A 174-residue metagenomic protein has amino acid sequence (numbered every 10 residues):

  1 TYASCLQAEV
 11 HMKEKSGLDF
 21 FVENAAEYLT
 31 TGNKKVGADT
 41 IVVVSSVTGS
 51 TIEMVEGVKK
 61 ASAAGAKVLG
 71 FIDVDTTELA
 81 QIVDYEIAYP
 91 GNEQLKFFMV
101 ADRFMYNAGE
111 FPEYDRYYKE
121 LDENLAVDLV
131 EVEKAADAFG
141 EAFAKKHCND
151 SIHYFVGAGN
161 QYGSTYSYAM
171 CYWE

Functional and structural regions predicted by a protein language model:
T1-K119, A158: Glycine-rich phosphate-binding loops that contact phosphosugars or nucleotide phosphates
E86-I87, E93, Y106-E174: Active-site phosphate/pyrophosphate-binding segments
